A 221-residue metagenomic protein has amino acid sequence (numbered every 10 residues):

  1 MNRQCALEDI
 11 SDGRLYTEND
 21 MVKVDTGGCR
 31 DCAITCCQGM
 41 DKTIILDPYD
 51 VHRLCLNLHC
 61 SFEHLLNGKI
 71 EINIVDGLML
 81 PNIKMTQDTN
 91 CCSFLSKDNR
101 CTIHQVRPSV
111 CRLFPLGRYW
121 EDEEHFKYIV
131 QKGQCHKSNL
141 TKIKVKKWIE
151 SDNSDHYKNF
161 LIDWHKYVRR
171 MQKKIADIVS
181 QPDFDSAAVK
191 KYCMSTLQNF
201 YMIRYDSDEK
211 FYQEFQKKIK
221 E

Functional and structural regions predicted by a protein language model:
M1-E221: Short loop/turn segments that flank or connect secondary-structure elements
